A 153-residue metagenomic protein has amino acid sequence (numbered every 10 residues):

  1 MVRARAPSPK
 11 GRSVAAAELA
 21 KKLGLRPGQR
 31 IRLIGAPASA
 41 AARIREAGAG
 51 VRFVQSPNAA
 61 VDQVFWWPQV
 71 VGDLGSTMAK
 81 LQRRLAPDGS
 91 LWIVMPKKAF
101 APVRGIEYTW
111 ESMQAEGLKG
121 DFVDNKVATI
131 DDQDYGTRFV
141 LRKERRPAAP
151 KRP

Functional and structural regions predicted by a protein language model:
L23, G28-A36: Conserved class I S-adenosyl-L-methionine
A38-I44, A101-V103: Short, charged/polar "capping" segments at the starts of alpha-helices and the immediately preceding loops
G50-V61: Short acidic low-complexity segments
V64-L74: Short, glycine-rich nucleotide/cofactor-binding loops
G75-P87: A short glycine-rich, Lys/Arg-flanked "PGG" loop and its adjoining helix->strand segment in the class I
P87-K97: Conserved beta-strand signature within the Rossmann-like core of class I S-adenosyl-L-methionine
G105-A128: Conserved Class I S-adenosyl-L-methionine
G120-P153: Class I S-adenosyl-L-methionine
